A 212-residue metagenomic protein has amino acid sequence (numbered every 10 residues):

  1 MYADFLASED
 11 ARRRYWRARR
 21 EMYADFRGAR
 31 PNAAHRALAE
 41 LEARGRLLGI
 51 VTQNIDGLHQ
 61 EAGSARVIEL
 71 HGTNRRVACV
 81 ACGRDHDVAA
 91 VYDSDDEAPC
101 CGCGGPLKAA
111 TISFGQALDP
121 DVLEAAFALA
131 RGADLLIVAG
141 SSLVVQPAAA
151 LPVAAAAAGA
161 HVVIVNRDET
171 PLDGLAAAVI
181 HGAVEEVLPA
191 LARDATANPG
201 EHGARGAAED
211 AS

Functional and structural regions predicted by a protein language model:
M1-S212: Conserved catalytic core of sirtuin-type NAD+-dependent deacylases
